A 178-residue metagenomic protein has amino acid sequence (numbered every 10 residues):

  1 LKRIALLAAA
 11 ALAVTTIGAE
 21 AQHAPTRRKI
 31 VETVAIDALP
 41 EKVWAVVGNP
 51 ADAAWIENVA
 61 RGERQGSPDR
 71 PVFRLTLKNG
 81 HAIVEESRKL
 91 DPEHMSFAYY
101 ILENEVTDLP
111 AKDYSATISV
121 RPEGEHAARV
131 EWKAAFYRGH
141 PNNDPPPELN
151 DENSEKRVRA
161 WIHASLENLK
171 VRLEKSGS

Functional and structural regions predicted by a protein language model:
L1-L7: Bacterial N-terminal signal peptides that target proteins for export
L7-T15: Bacterial N-terminal signal peptides
A19-P68: Hydrophobic ligand-binding cavity/cleft-lining segments
H23, R129, A135-S178: A conserved amphipathic terminal alpha-helix motif
V34-E41, P110, E152-H163: Soluble non-cytosolic domains of exported or imported proteins
V43-V47, A53, F73, S87 (+3 more regions): Hydrophobic pocket/interface hotspot
G48-D52, A82, P92, H163-E174: Sec-exported extracytoplasmic/periplasmic mature domains
A54-N58, R64, H81-R129, A135: Hydrophobic-ligand binding "helix-grip"
